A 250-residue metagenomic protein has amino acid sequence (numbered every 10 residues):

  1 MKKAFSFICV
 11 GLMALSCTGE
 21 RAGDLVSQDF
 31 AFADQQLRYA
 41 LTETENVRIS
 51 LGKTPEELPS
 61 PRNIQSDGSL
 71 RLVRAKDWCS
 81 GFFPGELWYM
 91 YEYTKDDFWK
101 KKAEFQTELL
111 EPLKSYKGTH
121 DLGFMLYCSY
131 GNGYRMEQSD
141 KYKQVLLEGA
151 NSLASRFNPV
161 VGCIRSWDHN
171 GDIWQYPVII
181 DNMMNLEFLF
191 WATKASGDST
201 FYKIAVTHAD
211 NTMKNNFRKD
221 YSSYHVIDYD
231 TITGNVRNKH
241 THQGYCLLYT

Functional and structural regions predicted by a protein language model:
M1, Y249-T250: Intervening/peripheral non-core polypeptide segments
M1-D24: Bacterial Sec-dependent N-terminal signal peptides
G11-M13, W167, T250: Compositionally biased, intrinsically disordered low-complexity segments
E20-L248: Glycan-recognition and catalytic cores of secretory/periplasmic carbohydrate-active enzymes
